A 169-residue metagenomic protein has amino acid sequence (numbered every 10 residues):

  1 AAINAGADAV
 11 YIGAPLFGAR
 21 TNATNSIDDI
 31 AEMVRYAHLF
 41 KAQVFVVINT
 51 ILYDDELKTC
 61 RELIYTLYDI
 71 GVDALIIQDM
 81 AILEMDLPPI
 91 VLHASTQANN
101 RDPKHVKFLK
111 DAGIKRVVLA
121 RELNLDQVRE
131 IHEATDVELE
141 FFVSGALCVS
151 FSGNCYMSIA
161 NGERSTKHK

Functional and structural regions predicted by a protein language model:
A1-N100, K104, L119, Q127-K169: Active-site pocket-lining/capping segments in soluble small-molecule metabolic enzymes
G113, V117-V118: Acidic, glycine-enriched active-site microenvironments
E122: Active-site loop and adjoining helix of the penicillin-binding protein/serine DD-peptidase-beta-lactamase fold
